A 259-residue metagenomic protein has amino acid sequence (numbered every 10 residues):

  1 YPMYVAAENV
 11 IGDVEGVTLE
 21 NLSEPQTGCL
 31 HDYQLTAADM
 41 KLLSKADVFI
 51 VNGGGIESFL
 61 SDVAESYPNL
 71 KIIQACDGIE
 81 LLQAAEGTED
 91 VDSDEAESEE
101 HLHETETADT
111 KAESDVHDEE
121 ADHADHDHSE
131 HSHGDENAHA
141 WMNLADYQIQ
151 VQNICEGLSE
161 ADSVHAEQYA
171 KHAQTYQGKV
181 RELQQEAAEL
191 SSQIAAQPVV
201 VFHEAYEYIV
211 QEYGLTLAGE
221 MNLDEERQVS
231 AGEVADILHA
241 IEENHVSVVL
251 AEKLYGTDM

Functional and structural regions predicted by a protein language model:
Y1-M259: Extracytoplasmic metal-acquisition and chelation regions
